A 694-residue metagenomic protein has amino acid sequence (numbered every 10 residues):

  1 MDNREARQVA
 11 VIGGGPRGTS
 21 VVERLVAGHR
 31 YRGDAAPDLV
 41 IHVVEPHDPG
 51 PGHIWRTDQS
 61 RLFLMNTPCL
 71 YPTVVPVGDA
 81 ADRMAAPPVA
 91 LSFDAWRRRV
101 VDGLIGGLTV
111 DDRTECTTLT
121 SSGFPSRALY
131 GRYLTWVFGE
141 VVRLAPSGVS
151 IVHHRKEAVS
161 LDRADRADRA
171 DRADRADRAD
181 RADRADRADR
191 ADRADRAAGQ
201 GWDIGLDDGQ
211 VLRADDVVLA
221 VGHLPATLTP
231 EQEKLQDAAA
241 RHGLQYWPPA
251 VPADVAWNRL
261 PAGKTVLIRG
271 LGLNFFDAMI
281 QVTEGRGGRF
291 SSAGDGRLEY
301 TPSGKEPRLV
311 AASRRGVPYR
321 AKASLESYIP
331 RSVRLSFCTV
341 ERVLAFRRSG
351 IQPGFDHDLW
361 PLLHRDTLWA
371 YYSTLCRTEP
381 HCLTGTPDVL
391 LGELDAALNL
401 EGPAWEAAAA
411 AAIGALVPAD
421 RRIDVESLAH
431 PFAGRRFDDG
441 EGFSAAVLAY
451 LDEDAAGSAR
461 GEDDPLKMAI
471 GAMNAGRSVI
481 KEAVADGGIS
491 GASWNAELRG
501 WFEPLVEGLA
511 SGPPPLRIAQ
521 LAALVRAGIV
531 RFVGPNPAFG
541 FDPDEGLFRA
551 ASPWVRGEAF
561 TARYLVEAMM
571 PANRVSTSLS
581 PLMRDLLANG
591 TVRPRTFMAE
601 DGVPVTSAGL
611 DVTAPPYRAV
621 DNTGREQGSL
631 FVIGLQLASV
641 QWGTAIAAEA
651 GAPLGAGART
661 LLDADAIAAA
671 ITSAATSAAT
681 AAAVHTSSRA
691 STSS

Functional and structural regions predicted by a protein language model:
M1-Q59, D112-D168, D192-A675, T686 (+1 more regions): Flavin (primarily FAD) cofactor-binding/catalytic cores of flavoenzymes
H47-E115: Redox-cofactor-proximal catalytic regions of oxidoreductases
R166-R193: Intrinsically disordered, low-complexity repeat regions of secreted/extracellular protein precursors
